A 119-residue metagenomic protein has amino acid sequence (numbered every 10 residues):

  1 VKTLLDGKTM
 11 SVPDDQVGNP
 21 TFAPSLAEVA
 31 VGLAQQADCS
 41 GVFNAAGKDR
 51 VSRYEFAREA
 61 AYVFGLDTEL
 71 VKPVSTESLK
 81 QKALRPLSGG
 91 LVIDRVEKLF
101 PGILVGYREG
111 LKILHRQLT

Functional and structural regions predicted by a protein language model:
V1-G18, P24-S25: NAD(P)-dependent short-chain dehydrogenase/reductase
V12-V17, F43-R50, L99: Glycine-rich Rossmann NAD(P)(H)-binding loop
G18-T21, V51, L91, G102-V105: Residue-level signal for the nucleotide or nucleotide-sugar donor/cofactor binding architecture
V29, Q36-K82: Mid/C-terminal beta-alpha module of Rossmann-like enzyme folds, strongest in SDR-family dehydrogenases/epimerases
E77-L99, L104: A hydrophobic C-terminal alpha-helical subdomain
Y107-T119: Amphipathic terminal alpha-helices
